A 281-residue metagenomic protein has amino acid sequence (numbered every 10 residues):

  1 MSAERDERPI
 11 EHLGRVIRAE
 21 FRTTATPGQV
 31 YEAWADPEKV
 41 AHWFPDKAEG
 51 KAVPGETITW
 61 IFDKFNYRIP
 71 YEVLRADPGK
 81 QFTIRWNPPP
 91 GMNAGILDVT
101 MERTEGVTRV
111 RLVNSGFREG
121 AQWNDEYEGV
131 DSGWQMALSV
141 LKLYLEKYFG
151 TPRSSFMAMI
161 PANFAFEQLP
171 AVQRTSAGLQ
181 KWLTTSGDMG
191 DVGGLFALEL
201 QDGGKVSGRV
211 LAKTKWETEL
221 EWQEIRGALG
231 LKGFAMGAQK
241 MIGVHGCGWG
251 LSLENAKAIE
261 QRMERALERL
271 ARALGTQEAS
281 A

Functional and structural regions predicted by a protein language model:
M1-P37: Non-cleavable N-terminal signal-anchor transmembrane helices
E4, E11, V16, T83-S132 (+2 more regions): Beta-strand/loop substructures that line and gate deep hydrophobic ligand-binding cavities in soluble
R18, A25, Q29, P37-Q81 (+2 more regions): Short beta-edge strand/loop motif at the mouth of beta-sheet-based domains
Y31, A41, P170, K257-E260: Generic structural signal for individual residues within well-ordered alpha-helical segments across diverse proteins
R118-P170: Surface-exposed beta-loop interaction hotspot
L138, F156-I160, F164-G208, A212-K213 (+5 more regions): Long, charge-rich C-terminal accessory regions
